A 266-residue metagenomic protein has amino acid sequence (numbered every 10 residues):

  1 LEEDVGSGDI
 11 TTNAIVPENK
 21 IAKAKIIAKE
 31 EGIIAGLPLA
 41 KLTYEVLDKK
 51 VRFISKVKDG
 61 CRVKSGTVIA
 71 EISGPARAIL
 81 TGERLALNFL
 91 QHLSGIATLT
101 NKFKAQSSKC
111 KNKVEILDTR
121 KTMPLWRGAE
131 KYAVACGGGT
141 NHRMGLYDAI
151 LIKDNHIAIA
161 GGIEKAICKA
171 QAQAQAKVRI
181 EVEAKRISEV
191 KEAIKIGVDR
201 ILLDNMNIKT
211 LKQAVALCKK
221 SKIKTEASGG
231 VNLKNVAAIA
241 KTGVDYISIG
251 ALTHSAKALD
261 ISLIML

Functional and structural regions predicted by a protein language model:
L1-K185, E189-I196, R200, K209-L217 (+3 more regions): Acidic/glycine-rich phosphate/pyrophosphate-binding loops and surrounding catalytic core that coordinate Mg2+
N205, G229, A251-L252: Short secondary-structure boundary segments
L233: Cys/His-rich Zn2+-binding cysteine-cluster or related metal-binding knuckle/ribbon modules and their
S262-L266: Active-site loop ensemble at the mouth of alpha/beta enzyme cores that anchors a bound cofactor
